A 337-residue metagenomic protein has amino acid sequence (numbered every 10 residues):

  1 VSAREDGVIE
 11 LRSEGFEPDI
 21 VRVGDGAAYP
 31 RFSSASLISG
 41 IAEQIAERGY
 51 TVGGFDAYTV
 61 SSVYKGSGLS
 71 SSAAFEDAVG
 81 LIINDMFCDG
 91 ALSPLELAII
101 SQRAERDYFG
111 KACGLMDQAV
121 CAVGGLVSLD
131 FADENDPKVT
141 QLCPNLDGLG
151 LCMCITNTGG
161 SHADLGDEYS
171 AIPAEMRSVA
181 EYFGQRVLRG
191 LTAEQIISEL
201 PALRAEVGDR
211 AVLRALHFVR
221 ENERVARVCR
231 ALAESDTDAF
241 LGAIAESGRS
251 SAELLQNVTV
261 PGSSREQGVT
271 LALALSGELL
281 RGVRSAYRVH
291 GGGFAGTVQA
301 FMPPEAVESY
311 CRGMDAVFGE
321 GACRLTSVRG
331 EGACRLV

Functional and structural regions predicted by a protein language model:
V1-I100, L280: Anion-binding (especially nucleotide phosphate/pyrophosphate-binding) glycine-rich loop and adjoining beta-alpha core
S2-S36, Q44, S128-R288, A300-V337: C-terminal nucleotide
Y29-F32, G66-A74, L92-L95, R106-G110 (+3 more regions): Alpha-helix capping and helix-loop boundary segments enriched in small/acidic/polar residues
V52-V63, A98-D107, R249, G268-A286: Short, hydrophobic/aliphatic alpha-helical segments
G53, L95, D117, D238-G242: Short, solvent-exposed positions on alpha-helices
V60-G66, R103-R106, I196-I197, G293 (+1 more regions): Short, internal active-site loops enriched in acidic
S67-I155, V337: Fold-level recognition of mixed alpha/beta catalytic cores in primary-metabolism enzymes, strongest
G292-V298: N-terminal pre-core extensions flanking Radical SAM catalytic domains
